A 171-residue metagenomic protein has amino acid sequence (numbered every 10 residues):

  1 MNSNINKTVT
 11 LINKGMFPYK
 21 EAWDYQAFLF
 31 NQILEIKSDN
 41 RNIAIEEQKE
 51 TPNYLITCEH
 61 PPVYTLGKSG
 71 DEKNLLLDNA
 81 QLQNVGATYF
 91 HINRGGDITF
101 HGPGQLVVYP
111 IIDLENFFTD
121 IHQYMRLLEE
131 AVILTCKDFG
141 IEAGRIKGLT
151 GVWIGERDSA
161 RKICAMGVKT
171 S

Functional and structural regions predicted by a protein language model:
M1-A160: N-terminal lobe of the biotin/lipoate ligase/transferase fold
R161-S171: Catalytic cores of processing enzymes, dominated by hydrolases/peptidases, characterized by acidic/His-rich
